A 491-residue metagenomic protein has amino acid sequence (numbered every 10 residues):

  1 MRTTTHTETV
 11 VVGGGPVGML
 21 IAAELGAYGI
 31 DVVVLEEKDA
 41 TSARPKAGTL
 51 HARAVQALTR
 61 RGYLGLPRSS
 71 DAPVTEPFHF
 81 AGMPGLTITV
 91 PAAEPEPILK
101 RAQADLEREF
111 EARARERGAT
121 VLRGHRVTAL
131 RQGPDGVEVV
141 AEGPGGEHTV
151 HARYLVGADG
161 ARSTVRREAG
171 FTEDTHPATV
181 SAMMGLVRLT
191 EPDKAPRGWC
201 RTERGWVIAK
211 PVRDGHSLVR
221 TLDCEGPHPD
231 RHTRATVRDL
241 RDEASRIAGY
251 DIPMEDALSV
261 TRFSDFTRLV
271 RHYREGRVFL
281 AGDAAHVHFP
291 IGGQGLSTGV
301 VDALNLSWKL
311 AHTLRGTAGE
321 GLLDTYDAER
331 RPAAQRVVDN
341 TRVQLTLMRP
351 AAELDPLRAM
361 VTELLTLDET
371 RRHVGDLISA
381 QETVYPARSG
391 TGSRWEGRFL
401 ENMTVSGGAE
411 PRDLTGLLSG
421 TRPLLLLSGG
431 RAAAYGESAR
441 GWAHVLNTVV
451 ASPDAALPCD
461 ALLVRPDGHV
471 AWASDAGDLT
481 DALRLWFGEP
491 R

Functional and structural regions predicted by a protein language model:
R2-R358, T362-L365, E369: Core Rossmann-like FAD-binding/catalytic domain of the broad FAD-dependent monooxygenase superfamily
M183-V187, L424-G429, V445-V450: Short, hydrophobic beta-strand segments that form beta-sheet elements in well-ordered domains
F263-L280, A284-H286, G397-S419, A455: FAD-binding beta-loop-beta segment adjacent to the flavin cofactor pocket
A285, A461-A471: Short, glycine-anchored, charge-dense loop/turn motifs used at functional sites
H312-P423, S428-R431, E437, P458-C459 (+2 more regions): C-terminal helical "tail/cap" subdomain of flavin- and related membrane-associated enzymes
A443-L457, F487-R491: Short, basic/aromatic recognition patches
